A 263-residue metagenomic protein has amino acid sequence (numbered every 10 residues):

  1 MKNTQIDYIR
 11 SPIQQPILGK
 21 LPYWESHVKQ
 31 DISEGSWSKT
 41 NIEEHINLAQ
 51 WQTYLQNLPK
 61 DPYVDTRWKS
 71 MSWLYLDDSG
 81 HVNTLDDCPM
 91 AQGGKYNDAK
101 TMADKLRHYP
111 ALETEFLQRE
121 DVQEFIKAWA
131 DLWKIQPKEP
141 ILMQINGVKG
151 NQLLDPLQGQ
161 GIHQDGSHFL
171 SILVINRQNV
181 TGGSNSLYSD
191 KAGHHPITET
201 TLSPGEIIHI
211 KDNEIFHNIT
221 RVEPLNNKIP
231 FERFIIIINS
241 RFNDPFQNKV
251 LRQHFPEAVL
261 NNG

Functional and structural regions predicted by a protein language model:
M1-A99: N-terminal auxiliary "cap/dimerization" subdomain that precedes the catalytic jelly-roll/cupin core of mononuclear
I9, I13, Q136-L157, E206-T220: Generic detector of solvent-exposed, compositionally biased contiguous segments
E43, T114, G159-I162: Conserved aromatic-histidine-acidic binding/catalytic patches
K60-W73, D131, I135-I145: Short glycine-rich, low-complexity/disordered patches
L76-D77, Q144-V148, V174, K211 (+1 more regions): Structured loops at beta-to-helix junctions and adjacent beta-edge loops in soluble globular domains
G80-L142: Signature of the catalytic double-stranded beta-helix
E139-S203: Catalytic core of non-heme Fe(II) oxygenases with the double-stranded beta-helix
S184-G263: Catalytic core of Fe(II)/2-oxoglutarate
